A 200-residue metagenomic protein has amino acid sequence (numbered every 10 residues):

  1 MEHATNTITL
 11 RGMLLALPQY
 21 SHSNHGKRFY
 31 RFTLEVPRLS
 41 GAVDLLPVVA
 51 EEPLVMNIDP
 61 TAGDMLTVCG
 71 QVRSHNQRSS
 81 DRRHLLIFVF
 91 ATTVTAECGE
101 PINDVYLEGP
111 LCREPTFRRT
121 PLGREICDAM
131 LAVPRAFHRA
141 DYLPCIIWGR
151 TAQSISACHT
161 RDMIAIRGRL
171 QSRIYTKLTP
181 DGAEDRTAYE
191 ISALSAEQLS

Functional and structural regions predicted by a protein language model:
M1-T7, T92-N103, S156: Short boundary/loop segments of OB/S1/cold-shock single-stranded nucleic-acid-binding domains
N6-S23, N103-R118: Structural detector for short beta-strands of small beta-barrel domains
T9-L14, A62-S74, Y106-L111, T160-S172: OB-fold and OB-like beta-barrel modules that bind single-stranded nucleic acids
Q19-G26, M56-D59, Q71-A96, P115-P121 (+2 more regions): OB-fold single-stranded nucleic acid-binding module
Q19-P37, F117-V133: Short aromatic-glycine-enriched beta-strand elements
F32-L34, L66-V68, C127-L131, I146 (+3 more regions): Short, structured motif recognition centered on aromatic/hydrophobic residues
S40-T61, F137-A157: A beta-strand/beta-hairpin structural motif
T93-W148, E190-S200: Extended, charge-rich, solvent-exposed interface segments
